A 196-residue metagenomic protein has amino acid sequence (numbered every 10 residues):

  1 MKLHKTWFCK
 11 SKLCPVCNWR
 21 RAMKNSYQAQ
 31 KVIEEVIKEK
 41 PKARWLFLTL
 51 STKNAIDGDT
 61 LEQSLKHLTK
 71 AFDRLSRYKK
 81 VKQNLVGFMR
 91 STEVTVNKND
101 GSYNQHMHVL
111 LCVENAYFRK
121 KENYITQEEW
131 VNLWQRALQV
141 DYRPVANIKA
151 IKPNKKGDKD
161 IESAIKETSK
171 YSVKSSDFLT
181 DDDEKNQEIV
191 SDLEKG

Functional and structural regions predicted by a protein language model:
M1-T6: Short, intrinsically disordered, charge-biased short linear motifs at domain edges
F8, L48, T168: Divalent metal-coordination and catalytic microenvironments
S11: Residues immediately within or flanking Cys/His clusters that coordinate Zn2+ in small zinc-binding modules
P15-W19: Short, cysteine/histidine-rich loop/knuckle motifs that typically chelate Zn2+
A22-D57: Short microdomains enriched in Cys/His and/or Lys/Arg
K53-G58, E62-D73, R77-G196: Conserved His + Asp/Glu catalytic blocks
